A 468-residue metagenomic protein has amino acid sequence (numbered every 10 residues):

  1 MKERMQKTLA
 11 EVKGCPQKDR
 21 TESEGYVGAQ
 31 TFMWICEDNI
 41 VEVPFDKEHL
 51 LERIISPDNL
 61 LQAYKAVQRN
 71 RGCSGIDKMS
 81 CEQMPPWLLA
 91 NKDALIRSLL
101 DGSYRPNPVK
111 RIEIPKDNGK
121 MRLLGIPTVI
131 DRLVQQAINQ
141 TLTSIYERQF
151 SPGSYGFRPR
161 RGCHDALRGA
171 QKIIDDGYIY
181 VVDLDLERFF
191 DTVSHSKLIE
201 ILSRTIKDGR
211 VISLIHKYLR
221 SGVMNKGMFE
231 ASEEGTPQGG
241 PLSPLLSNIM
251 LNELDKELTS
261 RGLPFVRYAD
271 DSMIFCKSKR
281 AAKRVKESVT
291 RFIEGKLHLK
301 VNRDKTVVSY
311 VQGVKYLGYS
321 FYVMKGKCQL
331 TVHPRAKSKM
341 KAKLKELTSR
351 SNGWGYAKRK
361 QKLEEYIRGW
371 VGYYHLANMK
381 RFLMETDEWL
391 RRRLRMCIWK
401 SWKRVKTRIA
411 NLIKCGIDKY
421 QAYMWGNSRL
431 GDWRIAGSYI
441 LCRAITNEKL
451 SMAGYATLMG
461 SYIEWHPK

Functional and structural regions predicted by a protein language model:
M1-W87: Non-catalytic, polymerase-adjacent accessory regions of viral genome-replication enzymes
I55, P108-K110, D117, A357-Y374: Core structural elements
C73, Q83-P106: Amphipathic alpha-helical blocks
S98-E113, D117, Q149-G313: Conserved polymerase palm-domain catalytic core
R220, K296-K362, Y366-R368: A conserved non-catalytic segment of reverse transcriptases and RNA-directed RNA polymerases corresponding to the late
A231-E234, K345-R359, W370-F382, W402 (+1 more regions): Short, solvent-exposed helix-loop connector elements
A377-K400: Short secondary-structure subsegments characteristic of cysteine-rich extracellular domains
R393, W402-K468: Extended C-terminal regions of large enzymes
